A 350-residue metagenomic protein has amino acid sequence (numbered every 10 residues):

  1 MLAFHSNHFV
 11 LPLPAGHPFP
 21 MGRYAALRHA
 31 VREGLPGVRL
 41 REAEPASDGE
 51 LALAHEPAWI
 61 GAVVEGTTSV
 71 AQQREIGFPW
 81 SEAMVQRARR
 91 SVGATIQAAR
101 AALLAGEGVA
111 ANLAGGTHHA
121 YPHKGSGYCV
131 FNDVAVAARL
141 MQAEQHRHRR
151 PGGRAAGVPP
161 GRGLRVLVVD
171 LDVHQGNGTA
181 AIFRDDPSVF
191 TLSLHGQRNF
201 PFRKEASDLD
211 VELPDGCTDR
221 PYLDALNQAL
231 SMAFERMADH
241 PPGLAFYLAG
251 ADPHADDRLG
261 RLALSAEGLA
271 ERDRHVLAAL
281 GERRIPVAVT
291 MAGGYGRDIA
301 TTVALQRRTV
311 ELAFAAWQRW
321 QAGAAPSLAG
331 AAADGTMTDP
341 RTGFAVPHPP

Functional and structural regions predicted by a protein language model:
M1, R28-E44, G66-A71, Q197-D210: Generic structural signal for short, solvent-exposed loop/turn connectors between secondary structure elements
M1-A46, E50: N-terminal low-complexity, Ser/Thr- and acidic-residue-enriched intrinsically disordered segments
F19-G22, A26, E42, A46 (+3 more regions): Generic alpha-helix structural propensity
V31, V63-V64, A102-L103: Hydrophobic residues in alpha-helical segments
A46-T68: Charged, often glycine-rich, active-site loop that binds/positions anionic groups
V70-P350: A general "terminal functional-core" signal
